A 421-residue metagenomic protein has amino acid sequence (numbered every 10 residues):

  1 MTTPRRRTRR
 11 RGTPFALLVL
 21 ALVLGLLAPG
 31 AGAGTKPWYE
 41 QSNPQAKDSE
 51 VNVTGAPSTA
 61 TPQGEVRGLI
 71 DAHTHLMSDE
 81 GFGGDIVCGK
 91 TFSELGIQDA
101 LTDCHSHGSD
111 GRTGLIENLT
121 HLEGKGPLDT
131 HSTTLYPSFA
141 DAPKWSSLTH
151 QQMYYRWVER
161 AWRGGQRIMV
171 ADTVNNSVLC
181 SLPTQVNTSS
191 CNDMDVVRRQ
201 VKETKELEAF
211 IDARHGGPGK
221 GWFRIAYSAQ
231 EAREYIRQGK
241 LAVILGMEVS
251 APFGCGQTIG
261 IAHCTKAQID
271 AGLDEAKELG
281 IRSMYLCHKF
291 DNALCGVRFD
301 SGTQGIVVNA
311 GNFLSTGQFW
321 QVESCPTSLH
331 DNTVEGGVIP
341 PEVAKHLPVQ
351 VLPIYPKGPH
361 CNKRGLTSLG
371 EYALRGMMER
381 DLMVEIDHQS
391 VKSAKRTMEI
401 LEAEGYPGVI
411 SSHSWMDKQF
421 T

Functional and structural regions predicted by a protein language model:
M1-T2, S146: Compositionally biased, intrinsically disordered low-complexity regions used as flexible
T2-A33: Secretory targeting and sorting signals
G32-R375, E379, K392-G405, V409-I410 (+1 more regions): N-terminal hydrophobic targeting/anchoring segments and the immediately downstream early-domain regions of hydrolases
M383-D387: Short catalytic-loop micro-motif centered on adjacent basic/acidic residues
